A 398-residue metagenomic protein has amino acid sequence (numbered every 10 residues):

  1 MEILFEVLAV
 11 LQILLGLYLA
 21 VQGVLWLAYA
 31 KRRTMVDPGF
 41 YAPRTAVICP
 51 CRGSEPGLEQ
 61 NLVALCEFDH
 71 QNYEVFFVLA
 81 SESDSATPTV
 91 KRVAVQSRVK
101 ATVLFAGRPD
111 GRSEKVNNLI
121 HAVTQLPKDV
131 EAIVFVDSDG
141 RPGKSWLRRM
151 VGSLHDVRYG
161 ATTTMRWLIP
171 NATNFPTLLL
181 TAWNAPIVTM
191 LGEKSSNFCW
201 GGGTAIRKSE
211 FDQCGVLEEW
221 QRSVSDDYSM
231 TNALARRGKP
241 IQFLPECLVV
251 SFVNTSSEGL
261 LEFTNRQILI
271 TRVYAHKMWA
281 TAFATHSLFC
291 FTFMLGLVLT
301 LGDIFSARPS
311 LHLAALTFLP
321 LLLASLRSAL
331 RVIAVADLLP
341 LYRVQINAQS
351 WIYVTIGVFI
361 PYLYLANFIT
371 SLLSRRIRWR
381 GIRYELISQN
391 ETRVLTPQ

Functional and structural regions predicted by a protein language model:
M1-V63: N-proximal low-complexity "stem/linker" segments adjacent to membrane-targeting elements
E6, V21-Y29, D37-G39, T285-R375: Membrane-embedded multi-pass helical conduit in multi-pass membrane proteins, especially envelope-biosynthetic
P43-A46, E74, S229: Cell-envelope/extracellular polymer assembly enzymes that use nucleotide-activated donors
V63-E74: Short, acidic, metal-binding catalytic loop of nucleotide-sugar glycosyltransferases
Q71, L79-V93, R108-D110, G140: A conserved acidic beta->alpha catalytic loop
A94-L126, V130, R149-Q221, L261 (+3 more regions): Long helical/loop segments within the catalytic core of UDP-sugar-dependent glycosyltransferases, especially the large
V136-S153: Acidic donor-binding/catalytic loop of UDP-sugar-dependent glycosyltransferases, especially processive GT2
S223-S229, L244: Acidic donor-binding loop at a coil-to-helix junction in glycosyltransferase catalytic cores that engages
